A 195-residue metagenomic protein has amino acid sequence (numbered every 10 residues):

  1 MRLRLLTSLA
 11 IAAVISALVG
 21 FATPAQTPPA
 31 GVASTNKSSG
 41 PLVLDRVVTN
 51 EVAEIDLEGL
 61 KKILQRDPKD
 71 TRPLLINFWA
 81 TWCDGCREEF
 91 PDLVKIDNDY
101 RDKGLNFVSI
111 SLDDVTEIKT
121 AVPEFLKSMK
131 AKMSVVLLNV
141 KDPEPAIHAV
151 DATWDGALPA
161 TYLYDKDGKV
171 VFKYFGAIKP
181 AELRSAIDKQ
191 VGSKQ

Functional and structural regions predicted by a protein language model:
M1-L57: N-terminal targeting signals for export/organelle localization
V52-L74, D97: A short beta-strand-turn-helix
R72-L74, F78-W82, D114, A157: Short pre-active-site segment immediately N-terminal to redox-active cysteine/selenocysteine motifs in thiol-based
F78-K95: Conserved redox-active cysteine motifs that mediate thiol-disulfide chemistry, especially di-cysteine Cys-X(1-2)-Cys
G104-K119, A131-K141: Thiol-based oxidoreductase modules, predominantly thioredoxin-like and allied folds used for disulfide exchange
P123-L158: Short, internal strand/loop/helix patches that form the active-site neighborhood or redox-interaction surface
A157-Q195: Thiol-/selenol-based redox modules, centered on thioredoxin-like and closely related oxidoreductase domains
